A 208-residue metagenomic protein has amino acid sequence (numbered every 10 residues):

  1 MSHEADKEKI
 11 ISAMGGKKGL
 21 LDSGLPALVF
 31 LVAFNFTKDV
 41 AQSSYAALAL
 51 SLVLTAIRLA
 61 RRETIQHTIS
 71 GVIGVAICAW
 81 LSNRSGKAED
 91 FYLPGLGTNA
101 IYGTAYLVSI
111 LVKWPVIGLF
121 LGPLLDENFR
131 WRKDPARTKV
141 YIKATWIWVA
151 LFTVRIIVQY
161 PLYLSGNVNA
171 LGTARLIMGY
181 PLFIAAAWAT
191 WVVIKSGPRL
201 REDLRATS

Functional and structural regions predicted by a protein language model:
M1-S12, L25-F36, V53-R62: Short juxtamembrane and helix-loop transition motifs at transmembrane-helix boundaries in membrane proteins
L28, V72-S85, I101-Y106, S208: Small-residue-rich segments of transmembrane alpha-helices in multi-pass membrane proteins, especially helix faces
L28-N35, L52-A56, A79-N83, L107 (+1 more regions): Alpha-helical transmembrane segments of multipass membrane proteins
A33-A49, T68: Structural signature of hydrophobic alpha-helical transmembrane segments
A60-T64, R84-Y92, N169: Membrane-interface helix caps and helix-loop-helix hairpins in membrane proteins
I65-A76, Y92-N99: Cytoplasmic-side transmembrane-helix entry/capping segments in multi-pass membrane proteins
E89-K139: Membrane-proximal helix-loop-helix units in multi-pass membrane proteins
L125-S208: C-terminal membrane-adjacent module
